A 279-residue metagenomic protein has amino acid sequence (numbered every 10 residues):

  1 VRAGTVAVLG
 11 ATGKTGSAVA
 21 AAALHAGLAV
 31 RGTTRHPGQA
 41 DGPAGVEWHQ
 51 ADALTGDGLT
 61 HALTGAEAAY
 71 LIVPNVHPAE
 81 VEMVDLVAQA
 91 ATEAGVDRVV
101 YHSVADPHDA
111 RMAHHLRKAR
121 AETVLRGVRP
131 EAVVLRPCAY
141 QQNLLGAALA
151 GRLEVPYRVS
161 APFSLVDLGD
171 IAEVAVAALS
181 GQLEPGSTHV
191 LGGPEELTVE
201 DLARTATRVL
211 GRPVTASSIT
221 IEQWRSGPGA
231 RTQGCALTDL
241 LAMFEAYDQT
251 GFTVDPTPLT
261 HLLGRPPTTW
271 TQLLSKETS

Functional and structural regions predicted by a protein language model:
R2-P43, L54-G56, T64, N75-E82 (+5 more regions): Oxidoreductase cofactor-interface core, primarily capturing Rossmann-like NAD(P)-dependent enzymes
E47-Q50: Conserved SAM-binding strand-loop segment of SAM-dependent methyltransferases
G58, A68, Y140, Q272: Residue-level recognition of oxygen-bearing side chains
H61, A216, Y247-G251: A generic short alpha-helical patch detector that favors 3-5-residue windows in or near N-terminal regions
L63, E67-Y70, V100: N-terminal Rossmann-like NAD(P) cofactor-binding module of classical short-chain dehydrogenase/reductase
L71-P74, S103, T257: Short glycine/proline- and acidic residue-enriched helix-loop micro-motifs that form flexible lids or anion-recognition
I221-S279: A hydrophobic C-terminal alpha-helical subdomain
